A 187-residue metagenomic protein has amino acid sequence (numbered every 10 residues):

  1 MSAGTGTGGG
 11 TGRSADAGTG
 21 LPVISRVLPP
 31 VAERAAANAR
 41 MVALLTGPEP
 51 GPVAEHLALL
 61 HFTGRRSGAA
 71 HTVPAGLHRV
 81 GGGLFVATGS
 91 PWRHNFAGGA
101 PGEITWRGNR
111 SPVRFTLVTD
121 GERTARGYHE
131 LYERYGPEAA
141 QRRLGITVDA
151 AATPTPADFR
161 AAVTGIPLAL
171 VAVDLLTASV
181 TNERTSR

Functional and structural regions predicted by a protein language model:
S2-T19: Intrinsically disordered, low-complexity terminal tails and inter-domain linkers enriched for S/T/G/P/D/E
L21, G89-S179: Short, structured beta-strand-loop surface elements
V23-I24, T177-R187: A short, highly charged, low-complexity intrinsically disordered segment
S25-A69: Short, conserved active-site entrance elements at the starts or edges of catalytic domains
V42-A43, V73-R79, N182, S186-R187: Feature 926 captures the class I aminoacyl-tRNA synthetase adenylation module centered on the KMSKS loop
L45-T46, T72-V73, A157-D158: A generic local structural motif
E55-G89: Short beta-strand segments
